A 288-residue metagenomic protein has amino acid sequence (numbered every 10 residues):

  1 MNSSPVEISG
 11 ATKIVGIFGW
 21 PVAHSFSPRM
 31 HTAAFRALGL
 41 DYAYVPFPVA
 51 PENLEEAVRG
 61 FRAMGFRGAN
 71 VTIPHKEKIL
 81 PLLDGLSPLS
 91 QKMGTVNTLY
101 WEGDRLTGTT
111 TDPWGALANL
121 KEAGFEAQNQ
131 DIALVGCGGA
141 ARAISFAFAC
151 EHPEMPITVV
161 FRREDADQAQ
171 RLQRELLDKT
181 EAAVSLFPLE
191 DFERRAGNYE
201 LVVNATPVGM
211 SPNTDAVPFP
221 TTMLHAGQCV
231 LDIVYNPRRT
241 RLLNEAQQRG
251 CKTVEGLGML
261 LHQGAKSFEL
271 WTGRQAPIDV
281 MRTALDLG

Functional and structural regions predicted by a protein language model:
P5-G124, R239: Phosphate/diphosphate ligand-binding glycine-rich loop within oxidoreductases
I8-S9, A127-Q128, C150-P153, F219-Q228: Short, conserved loop/helix-junction motifs that constitute active-site signature segments in enzyme catalytic cores
I14, D131, E154-T158, A183: Residues at the starts of beta-strands that form the adenosine-phosphate
G19, G108-P113, N129-C150, F161 (+1 more regions): Glycine-rich adenosine-cofactor-binding loop
C150-P156, R249-K252: Conserved S-adenosyl-L-methionine
P153-K179: NAD(P)-binding Rossmann-fold cofactor-contacting core
E181-T253: Rossmann-like adenosine-cofactor binding region
C229, I233-G288: Adenosine-phosphate binding glycine-rich loop
